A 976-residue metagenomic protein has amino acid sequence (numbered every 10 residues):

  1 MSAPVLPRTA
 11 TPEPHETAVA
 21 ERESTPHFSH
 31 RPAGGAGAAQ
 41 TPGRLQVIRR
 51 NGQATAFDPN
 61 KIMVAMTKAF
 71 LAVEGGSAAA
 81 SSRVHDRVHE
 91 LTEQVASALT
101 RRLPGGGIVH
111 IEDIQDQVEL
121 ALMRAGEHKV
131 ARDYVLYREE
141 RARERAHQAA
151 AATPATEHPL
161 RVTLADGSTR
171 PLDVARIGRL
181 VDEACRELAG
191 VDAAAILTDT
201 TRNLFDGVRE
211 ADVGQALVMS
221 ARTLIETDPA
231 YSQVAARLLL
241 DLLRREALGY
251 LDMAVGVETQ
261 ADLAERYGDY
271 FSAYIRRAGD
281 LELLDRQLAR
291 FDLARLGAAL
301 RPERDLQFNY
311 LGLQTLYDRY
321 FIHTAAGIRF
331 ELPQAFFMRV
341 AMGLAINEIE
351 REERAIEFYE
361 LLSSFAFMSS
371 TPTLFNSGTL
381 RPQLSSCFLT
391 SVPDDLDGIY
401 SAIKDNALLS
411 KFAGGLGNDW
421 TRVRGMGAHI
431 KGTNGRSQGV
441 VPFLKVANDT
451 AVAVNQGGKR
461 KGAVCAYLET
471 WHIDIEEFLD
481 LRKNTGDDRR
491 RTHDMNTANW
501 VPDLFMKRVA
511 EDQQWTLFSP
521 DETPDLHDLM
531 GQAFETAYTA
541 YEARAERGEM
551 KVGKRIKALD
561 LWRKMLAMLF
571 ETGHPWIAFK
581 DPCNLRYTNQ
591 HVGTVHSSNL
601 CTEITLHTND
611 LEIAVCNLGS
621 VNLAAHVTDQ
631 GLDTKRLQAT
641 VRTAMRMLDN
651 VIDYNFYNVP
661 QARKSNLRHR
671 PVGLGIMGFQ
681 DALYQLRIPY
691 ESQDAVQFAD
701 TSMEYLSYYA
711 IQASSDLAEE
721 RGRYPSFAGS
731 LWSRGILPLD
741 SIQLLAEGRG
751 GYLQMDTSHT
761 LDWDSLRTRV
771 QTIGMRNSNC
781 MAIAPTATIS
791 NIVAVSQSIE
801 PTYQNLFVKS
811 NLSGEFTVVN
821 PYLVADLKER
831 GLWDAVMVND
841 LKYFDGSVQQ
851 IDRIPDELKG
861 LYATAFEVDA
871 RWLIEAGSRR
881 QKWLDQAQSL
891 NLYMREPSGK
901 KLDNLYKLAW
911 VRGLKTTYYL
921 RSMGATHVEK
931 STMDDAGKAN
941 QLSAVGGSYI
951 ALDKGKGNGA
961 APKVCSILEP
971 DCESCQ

Functional and structural regions predicted by a protein language model:
S2-G37, A150, K930-Q976: Acidic, low-complexity intrinsically disordered tails
S2-G43, Q53, A80-R161, A165-A175 (+2 more regions): Core nucleic-acid recognition elements
E90-T92, Q117-M123, V208, T223 (+7 more regions): Core structural elements
E127-K129, D133-R138, S232-R277, V501-P502 (+10 more regions): Terminal amphipathic helices with adjacent charged low-complexity linkers/tails
E282-T315, T605-H607, L648-D653, R723 (+3 more regions): Catalytic alpha/beta core of large soluble enzyme barrels
I322, F336, V340-A355, Y359-Q383 (+10 more regions): Function-dense linear segments that define catalytic or interfacial modules in macromolecule-processing proteins
D480, R489, H493-M565, L569-T572: Polar, glycine-rich mid-to-C-terminal structural blocks that act as macromolecule-binding/assembly scaffolds
T640-R663, L667, P689-T786, D856-K859 (+2 more regions): Internal maturation/activation junctions in enzymes
